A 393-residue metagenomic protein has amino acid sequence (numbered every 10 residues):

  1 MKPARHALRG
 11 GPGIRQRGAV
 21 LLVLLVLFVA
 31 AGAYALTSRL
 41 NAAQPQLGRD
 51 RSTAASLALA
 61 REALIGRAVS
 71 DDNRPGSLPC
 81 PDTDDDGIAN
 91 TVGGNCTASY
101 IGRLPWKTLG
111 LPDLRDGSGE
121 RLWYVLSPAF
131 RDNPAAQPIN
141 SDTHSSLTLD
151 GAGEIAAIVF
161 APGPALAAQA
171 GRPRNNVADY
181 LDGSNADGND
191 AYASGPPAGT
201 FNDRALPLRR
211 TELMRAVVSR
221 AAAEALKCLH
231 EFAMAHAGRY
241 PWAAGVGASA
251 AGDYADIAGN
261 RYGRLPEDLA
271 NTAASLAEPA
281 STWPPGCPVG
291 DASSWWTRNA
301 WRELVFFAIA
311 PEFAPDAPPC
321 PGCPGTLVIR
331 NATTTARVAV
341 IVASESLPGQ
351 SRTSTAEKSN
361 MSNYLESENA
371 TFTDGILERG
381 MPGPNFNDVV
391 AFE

Functional and structural regions predicted by a protein language model:
M1-K2, G11-L40: N-terminal single-pass transmembrane signal-anchor helix
A33-E393: N-terminal pilin/flagellin-like segments and related low-complexity appendage regions
